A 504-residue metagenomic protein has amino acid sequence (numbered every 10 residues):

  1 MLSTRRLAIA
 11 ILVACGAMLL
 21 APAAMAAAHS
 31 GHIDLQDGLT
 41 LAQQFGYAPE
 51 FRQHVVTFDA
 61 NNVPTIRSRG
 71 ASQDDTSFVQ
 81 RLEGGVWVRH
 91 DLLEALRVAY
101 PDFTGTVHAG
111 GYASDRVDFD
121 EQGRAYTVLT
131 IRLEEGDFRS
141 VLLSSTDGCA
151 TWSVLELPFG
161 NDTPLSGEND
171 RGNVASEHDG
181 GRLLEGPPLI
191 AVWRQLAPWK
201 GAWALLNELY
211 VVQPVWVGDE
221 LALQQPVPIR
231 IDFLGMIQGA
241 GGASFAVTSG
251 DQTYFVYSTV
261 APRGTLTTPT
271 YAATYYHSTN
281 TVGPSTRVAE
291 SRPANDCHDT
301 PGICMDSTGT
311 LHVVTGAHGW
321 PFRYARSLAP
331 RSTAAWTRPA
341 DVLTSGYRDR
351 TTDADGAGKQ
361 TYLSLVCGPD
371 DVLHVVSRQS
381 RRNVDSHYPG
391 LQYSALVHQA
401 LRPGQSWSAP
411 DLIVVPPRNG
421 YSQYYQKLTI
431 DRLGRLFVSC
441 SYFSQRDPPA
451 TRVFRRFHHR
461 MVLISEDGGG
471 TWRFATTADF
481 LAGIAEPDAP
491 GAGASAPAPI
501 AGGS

Functional and structural regions predicted by a protein language model:
M1-I11: Bacterial N-terminal signal peptides that target proteins for export
A10-P22: Bacterial N-terminal signal peptides
A26-S504: Extracellular, repeat-based ectodomains that mediate carbohydrate processing or recognition
